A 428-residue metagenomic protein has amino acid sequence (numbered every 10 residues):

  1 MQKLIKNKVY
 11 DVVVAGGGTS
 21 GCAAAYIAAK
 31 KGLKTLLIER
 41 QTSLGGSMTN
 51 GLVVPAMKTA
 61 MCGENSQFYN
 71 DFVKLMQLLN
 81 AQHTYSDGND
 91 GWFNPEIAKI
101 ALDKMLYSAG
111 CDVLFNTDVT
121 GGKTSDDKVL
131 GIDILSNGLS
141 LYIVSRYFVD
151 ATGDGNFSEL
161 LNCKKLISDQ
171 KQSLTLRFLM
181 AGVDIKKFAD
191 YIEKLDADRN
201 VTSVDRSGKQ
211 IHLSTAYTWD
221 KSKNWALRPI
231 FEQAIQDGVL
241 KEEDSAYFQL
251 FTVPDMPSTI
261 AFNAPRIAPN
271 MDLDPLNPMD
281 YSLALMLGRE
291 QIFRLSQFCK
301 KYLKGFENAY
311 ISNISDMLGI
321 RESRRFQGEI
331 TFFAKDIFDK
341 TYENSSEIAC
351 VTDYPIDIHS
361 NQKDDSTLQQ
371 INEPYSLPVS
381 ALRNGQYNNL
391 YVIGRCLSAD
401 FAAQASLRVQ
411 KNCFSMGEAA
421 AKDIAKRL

Functional and structural regions predicted by a protein language model:
K6-G18: Beta1/beta-strand and adjacent pyrophosphate-binding region of the FAD-binding site in flavoprotein oxidoreductases
G17, S136, T152-G153: Glycine-rich, N-terminal phosphate-binding loop of Rossmann-like dinucleotide-binding domains
G21: N-terminal Rossmann-fold NAD(P) dinucleotide-binding loop
I27, L33-K34, E39-G121, S125: Conserved N-terminal/central alpha/beta ligand/cofactor-binding core
S47, L141-Y147, T152-L428: Flavin (FAD/FMN)-binding glycine-rich loop and adjacent Rossmann-like elements that form
K123-Y142: Conserved beta-strand-loop-beta-strand element in the redox core of flavoprotein oxidoreductases
